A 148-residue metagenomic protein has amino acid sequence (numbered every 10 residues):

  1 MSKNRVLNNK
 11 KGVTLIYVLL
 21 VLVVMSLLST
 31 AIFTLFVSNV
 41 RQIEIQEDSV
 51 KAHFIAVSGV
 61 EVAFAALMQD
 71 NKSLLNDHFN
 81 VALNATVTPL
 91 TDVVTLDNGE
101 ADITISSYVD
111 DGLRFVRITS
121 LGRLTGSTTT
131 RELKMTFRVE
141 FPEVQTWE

Functional and structural regions predicted by a protein language model:
M1-K11: N-terminal leader/signal peptides at the extreme start of proteins
N9, L96, L124: Acidic surface patches and DE-rich sequence motifs
V13-I55: Aliphatic-rich helix starts adjacent to a transmembrane/signal segment
V23, G122-G126: Surface-exposed loop/turn motifs at beta-strand-loop junctions within extracellular Ig-like and Fibronectin type III
V50-R117: Low-complexity, Gly/Pro-rich coil/beta segments used as flexible assembly/activation regions
T119-L121, T136: Residues within well-ordered beta-strands of beta-sheet-rich folds
G126-E148: Low-complexity, S/T/G/P-rich flexible repeat/linker segments used as non-globular hinges and stalks within
